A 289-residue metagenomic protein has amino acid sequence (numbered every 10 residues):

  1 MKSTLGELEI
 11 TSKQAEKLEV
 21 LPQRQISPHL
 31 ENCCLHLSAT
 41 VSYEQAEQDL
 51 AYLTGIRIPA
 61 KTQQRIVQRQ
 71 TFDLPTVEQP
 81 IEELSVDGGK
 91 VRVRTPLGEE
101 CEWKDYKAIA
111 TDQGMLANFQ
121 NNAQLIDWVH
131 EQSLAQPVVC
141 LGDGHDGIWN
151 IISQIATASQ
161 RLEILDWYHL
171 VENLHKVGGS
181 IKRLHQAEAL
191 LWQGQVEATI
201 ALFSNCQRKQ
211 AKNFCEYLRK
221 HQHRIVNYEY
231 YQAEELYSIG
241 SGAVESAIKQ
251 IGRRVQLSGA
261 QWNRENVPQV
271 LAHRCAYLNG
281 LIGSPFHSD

Functional and structural regions predicted by a protein language model:
M1-G6: Structured, non-catalytic alpha/beta "coupling" segments that mediate domain-domain communication and provide generic
E7-D289: Catalytic center-proximal scaffold of phosphoryl-transfer enzymes
